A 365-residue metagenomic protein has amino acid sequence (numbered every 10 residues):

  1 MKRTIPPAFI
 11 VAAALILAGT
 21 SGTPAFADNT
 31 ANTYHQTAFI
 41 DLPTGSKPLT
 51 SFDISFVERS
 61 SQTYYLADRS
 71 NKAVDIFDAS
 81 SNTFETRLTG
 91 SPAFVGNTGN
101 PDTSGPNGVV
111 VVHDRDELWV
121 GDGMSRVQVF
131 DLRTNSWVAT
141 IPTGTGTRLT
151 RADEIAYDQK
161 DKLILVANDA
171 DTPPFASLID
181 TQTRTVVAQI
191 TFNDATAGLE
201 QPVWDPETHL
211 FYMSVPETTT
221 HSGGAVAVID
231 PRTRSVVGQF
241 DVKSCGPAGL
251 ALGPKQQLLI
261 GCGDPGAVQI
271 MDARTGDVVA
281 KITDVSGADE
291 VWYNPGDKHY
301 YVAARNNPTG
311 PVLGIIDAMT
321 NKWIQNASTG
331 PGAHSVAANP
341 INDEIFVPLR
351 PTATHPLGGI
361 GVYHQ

Functional and structural regions predicted by a protein language model:
M1-T4: Positively charged n-region of N-terminal signal peptides that target proteins for export
P6-P7, I155: General helical structural elements
A8-S21: Bacterial N-terminal signal peptides
G22-Q365: Predominantly soluble domains enriched in secretory-pathway, periplasmic, or organellar proteins
